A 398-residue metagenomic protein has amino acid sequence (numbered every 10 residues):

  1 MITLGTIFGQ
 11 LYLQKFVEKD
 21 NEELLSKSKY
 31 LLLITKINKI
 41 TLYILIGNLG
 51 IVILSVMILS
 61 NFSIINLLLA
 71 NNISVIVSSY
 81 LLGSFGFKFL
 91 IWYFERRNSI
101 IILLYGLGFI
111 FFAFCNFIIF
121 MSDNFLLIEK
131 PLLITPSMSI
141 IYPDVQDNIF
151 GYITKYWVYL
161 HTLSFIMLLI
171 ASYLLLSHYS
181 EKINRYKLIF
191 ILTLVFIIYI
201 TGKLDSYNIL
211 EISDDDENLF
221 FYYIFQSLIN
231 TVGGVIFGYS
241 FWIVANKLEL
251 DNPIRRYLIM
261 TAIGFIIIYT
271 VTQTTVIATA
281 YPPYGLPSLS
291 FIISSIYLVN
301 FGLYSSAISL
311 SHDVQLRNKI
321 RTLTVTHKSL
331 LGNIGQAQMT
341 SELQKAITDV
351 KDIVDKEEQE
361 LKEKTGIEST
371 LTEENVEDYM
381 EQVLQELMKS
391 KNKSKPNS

Functional and structural regions predicted by a protein language model:
M1-E95, S227-K247: First transmembrane helix
M1-Y12, K36-I46, L67-S84, S99-S177 (+1 more regions): Individual alpha-helical transmembrane segments in multi-pass integral membrane proteins
D20-N38, L90-G106, L174-L188, A245-R255 (+1 more regions): Membrane-interface helix-boundary motifs at transmembrane edges
L42-I51, L107-I118, K155-Y173, Y186-S206 (+2 more regions): Alpha-helical transmembrane segments of multi-pass integral membrane proteins
V52-L59, N116-I128, F196-D215, F265-Y281: C-terminal ends of transmembrane alpha-helices and the immediately adjacent extracellular/lumenal or cytosolic loop
L54-S55, V232-T370: C-terminal transmembrane-bundle signature of multipass membrane proteins, characterized by strong activation on
S55-L69, K130-F150, N208-F221, Y281: Membrane-interface interhelical loops and short amphipathic "cap" helices that link adjacent transmembrane segments
I64-S78, W157, T193-S240, G285: Extracellular-loop-to-transmembrane junctions of the mid-late helices
